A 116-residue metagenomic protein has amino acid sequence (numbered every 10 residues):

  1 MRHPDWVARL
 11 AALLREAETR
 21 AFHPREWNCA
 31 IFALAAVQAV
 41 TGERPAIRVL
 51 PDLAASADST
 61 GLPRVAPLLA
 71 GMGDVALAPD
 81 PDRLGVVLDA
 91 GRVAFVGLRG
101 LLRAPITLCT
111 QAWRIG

Functional and structural regions predicted by a protein language model:
M1-P51: N-terminal capping segments
T19, T41, T60, T107-T110: Residue-identity detector for threonine
A39, V93, T110-A112: General N-terminal targeting signals
L50-I106: ...with weaker cross-activation on analogous glycine-rich loops/strands in unrelated enzymes
R103-G116: Glycine- and charge-enriched low-complexity intrinsically disordered segments
